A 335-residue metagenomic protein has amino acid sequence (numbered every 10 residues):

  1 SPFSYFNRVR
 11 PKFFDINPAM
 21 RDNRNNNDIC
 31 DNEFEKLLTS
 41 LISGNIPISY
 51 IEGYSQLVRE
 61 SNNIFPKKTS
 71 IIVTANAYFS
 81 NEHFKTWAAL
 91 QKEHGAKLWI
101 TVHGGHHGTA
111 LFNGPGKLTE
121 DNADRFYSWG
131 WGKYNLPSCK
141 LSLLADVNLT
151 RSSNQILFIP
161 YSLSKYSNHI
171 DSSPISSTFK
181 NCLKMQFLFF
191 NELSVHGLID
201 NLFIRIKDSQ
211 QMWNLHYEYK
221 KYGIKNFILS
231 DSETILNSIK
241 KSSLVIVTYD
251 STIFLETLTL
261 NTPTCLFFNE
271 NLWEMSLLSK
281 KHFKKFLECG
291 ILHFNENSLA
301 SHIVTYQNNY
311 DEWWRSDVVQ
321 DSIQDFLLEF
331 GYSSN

Functional and structural regions predicted by a protein language model:
S1-N335: Catalytic-core helical/loop segments in enzymes performing group transfer/polymerization on anionic/lipid-linked
